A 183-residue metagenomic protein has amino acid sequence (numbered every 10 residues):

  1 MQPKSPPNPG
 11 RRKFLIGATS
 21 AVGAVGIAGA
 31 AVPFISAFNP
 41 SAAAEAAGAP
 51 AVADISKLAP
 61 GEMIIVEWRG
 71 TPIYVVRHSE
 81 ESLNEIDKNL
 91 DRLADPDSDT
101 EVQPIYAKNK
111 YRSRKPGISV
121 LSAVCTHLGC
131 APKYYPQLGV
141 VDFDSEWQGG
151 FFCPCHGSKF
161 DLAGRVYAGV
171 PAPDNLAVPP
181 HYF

Functional and structural regions predicted by a protein language model:
Q2-V22: N-terminal secretory signal peptides and thylakoid transit peptides that target proteins across membranes
K13, G17, I27-T71: C-terminal segment of N-terminal export signals and the immediately downstream linker at the start of the mature
A21-I35, Q137-L138, E146-W147: Short low-complexity stretches enriched in small and charged residues
P33, G48, K88, C155 (+1 more regions): Residue-level signal for pocket-adjacent positions within structured domains
I55, W68, V76-R77, S122 (+1 more regions): Pocket-edge structural micro-motifs
G61-N109: Extracytoplasmic/periplasmic/luminal assembly and interaction segments in envelope/secretory/respiratory proteins
D91-F183: Rieske [2Fe-2S] iron-sulfur-binding domain
